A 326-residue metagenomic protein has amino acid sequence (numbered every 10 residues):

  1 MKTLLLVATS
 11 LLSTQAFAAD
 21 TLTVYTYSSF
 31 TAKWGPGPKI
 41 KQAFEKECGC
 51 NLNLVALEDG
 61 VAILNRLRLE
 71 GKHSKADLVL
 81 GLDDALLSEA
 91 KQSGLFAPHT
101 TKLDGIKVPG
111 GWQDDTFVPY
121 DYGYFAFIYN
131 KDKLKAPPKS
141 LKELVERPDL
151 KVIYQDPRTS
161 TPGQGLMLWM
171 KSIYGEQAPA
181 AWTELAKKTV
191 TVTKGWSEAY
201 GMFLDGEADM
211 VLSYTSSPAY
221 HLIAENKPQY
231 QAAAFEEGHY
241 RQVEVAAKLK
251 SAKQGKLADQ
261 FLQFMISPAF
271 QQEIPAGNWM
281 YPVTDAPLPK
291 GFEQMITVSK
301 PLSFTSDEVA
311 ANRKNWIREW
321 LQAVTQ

Functional and structural regions predicted by a protein language model:
T21, Y25-G37, E58-A62, K75-A208: Extracytoplasmic ligand-binding site segments that recognize negatively charged/polar headgroups
P38-L54: Short alpha-helix C-terminal cap/hinge motif
A85-E89, L204, A208-Q229, N278: A ligand-binding cleft/hinge motif common to bilobed small-molecule-binding domains
A97-L103, D115-P119, K142, L222-Y240 (+1 more regions): Short beta-strand->loop
V108-P109, G123, W182-A186, V192-T193 (+3 more regions): Periplasmic-binding protein-like
A126-K133, K171, Q242-Q254, E273: A bilobed periplasmic-binding-protein/Venus flytrap-type ligand-binding module shared by bacterial periplasmic
L249-F304: Mature extracytoplasmic/periplasmic domains
G291-Q326: Extracellular/periplasmic bilobal clamshell ligand-binding domains
